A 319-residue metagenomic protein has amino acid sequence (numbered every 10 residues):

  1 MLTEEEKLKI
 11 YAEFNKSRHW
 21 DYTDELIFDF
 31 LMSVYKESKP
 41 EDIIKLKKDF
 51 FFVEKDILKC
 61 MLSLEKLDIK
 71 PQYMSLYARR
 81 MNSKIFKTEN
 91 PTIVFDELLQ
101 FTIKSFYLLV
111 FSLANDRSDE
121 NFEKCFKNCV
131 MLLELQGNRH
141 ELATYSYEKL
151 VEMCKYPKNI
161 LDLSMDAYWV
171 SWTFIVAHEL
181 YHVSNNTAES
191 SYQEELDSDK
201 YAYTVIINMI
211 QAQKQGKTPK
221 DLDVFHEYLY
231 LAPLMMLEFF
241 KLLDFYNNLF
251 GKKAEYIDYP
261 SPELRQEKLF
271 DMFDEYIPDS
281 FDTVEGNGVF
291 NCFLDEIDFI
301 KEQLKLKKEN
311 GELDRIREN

Functional and structural regions predicted by a protein language model:
M1-S171, N185, F281, N287-N319: Hydrophobic or amphipathic, alpha-helical segments that drive membrane association/targeting
V94-F95, E194, Y256-P260: Preference for well-ordered, secondary-structure-rich cores of eukaryotic proteins
S105, T187-A188, T204, N208 (+1 more regions): Hydrophobic alpha-helical membrane-insertion segments
M165-F174, E194-L196, P219-P233: Alpha-helical scaffolds flanking conserved acidic
F174-T187, D199: Active-site recognition of the HExxH zinc-binding catalytic motif
S191-I210: An active-site-proximal "capping" alpha-helix that borders the catalytic cofactor pocket
I207-N319: Long, well-structured alpha-helical subdomains associated with metal-dependent extracellular/ecto-lumenal hydrolases
